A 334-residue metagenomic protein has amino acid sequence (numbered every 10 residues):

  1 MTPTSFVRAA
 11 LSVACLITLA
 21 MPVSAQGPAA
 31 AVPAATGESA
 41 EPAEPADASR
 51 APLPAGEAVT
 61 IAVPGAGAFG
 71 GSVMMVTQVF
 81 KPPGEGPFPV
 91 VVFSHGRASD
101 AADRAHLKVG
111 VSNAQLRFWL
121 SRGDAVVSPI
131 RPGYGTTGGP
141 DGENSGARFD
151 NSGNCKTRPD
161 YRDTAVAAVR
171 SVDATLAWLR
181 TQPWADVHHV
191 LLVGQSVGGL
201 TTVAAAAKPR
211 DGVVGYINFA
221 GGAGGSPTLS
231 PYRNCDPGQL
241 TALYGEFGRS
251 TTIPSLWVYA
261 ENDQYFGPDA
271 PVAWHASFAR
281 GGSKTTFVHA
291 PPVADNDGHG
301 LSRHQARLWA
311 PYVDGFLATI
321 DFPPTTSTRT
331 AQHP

Functional and structural regions predicted by a protein language model:
G37-E85: N-terminal cap/lid segment of alpha/beta-hydrolase-fold proteins
G86-F88, R97-G138, Y265: Short substrate-entry loop that stabilizes the transition state in hydrolases
P89, S94-G96, Y259: The conserved beta1-alpha1 loop
S94, P129-R131, F219, A290: Alpha/beta-hydrolase
S145-P183: Alpha/beta-hydrolase active-site loop
A167-L240: Primarily recognizes the serine-hydrolase "nucleophile elbow" in alpha/beta-hydrolase and SGNH/GDSL folds
G215, G221-G281: The feature captures the conserved acid-bearing segment of alpha/beta-hydrolase catalytic domains
G281-P334: C-terminal catalytic histidine-bearing segment of alpha/beta-hydrolase fold enzymes
